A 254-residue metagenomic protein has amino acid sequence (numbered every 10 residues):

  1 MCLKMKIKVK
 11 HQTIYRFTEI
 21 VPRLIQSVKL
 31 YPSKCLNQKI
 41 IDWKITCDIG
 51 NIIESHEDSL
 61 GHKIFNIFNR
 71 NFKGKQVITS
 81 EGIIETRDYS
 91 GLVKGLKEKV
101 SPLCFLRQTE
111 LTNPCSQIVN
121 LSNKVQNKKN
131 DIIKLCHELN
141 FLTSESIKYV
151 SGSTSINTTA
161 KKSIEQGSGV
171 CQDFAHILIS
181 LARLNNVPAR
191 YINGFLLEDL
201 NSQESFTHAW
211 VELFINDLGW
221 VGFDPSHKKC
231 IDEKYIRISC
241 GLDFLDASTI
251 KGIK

Functional and structural regions predicted by a protein language model:
C2-L3, Y31-I40, V93-G95, T143-E145 (+3 more regions): Short low-complexity stretches enriched in small and charged residues
C2-N123: Linear, non-domain "peripheral" regions
K4-K8, S27, N37-I45, V150-G152 (+4 more regions): A broad, low-specificity signal for short, low-complexity segments enriched in glycine/proline and polar/charged
R16-S27, V150-K161, H208-A209: Short N-terminal helix-initiation segments at or just after the protein's N-terminus
I25, N127, D173-K254: Hydrophobic/aromatic-rich core segments of domains that either
E57, E165, R190: Short glycine- and Lys/Arg-enriched binding-loop motifs that mark or flank ligand-binding interfaces
D88, P102-G169, I177-I179, F244: Secondary-structure boundary elements
